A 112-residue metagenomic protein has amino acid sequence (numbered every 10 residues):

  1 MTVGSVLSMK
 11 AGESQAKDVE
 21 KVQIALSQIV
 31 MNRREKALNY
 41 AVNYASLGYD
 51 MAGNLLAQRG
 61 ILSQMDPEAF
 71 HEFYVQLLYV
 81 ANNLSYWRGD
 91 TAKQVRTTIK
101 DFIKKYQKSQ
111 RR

Functional and structural regions predicted by a protein language model:
T2-G4: Extreme N-terminal basic, low-complexity initiation segments that serve as generic localization/processing leaders
V6, K10-G12, D18-N54: N-terminal acidic leader/helix
A37, Q58, Q76-V80: A general alpha-helix detector
A52-F70: Amphipathic alpha-helical
H71-K105: Amphipathic alpha-helical packing elements
Q110-R112: Short acidic DE-rich linear segments
